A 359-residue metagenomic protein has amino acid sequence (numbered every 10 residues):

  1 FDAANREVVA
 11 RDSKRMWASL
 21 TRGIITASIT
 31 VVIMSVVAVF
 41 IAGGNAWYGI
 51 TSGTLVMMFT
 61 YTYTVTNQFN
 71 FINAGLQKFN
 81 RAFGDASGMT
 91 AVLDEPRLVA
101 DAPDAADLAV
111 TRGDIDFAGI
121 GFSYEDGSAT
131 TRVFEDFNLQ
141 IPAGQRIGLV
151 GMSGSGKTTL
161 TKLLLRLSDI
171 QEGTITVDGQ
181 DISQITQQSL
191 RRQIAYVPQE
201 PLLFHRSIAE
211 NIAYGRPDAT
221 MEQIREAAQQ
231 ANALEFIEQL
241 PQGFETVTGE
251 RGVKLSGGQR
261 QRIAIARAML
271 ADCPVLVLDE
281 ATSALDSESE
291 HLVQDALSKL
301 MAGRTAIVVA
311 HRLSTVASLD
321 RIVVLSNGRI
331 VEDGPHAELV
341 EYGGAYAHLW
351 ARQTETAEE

Functional and structural regions predicted by a protein language model:
F1-R11, F83-D94, D116, V340: Extended non-transmembrane interhelical loops and adjacent amphipathic helices of multipass membrane proteins
F1-V36, K78-R81, R97-L98, G121-A129: An intracellular "coupling" helix at the cytosolic face of ABC transporter transmembrane type-1 domains
R6, S13, N70, A74-Q77 (+3 more regions): Residues at a fixed heptad register within alpha-helical coiled-coils and interdomain linker helices that relay
W17, T64-V92: Cytosolic ends of transmembrane helices, especially the final helix of ABC transmembrane type-1 domains
S19-M34, T51-A74: Hydrophobic alpha-helical segments in the permease module
V31, K78, D85-G88, E95 (+2 more regions): HisKA/DHp dimerization-phosphotransfer core of two-component histidine kinases, especially the H-box helix
I41-G53: Helix-interface capping motifs at the ends of transmembrane segments in multi-pass membrane proteins
D101, L108-E359: ABC-type nucleotide-binding domain
